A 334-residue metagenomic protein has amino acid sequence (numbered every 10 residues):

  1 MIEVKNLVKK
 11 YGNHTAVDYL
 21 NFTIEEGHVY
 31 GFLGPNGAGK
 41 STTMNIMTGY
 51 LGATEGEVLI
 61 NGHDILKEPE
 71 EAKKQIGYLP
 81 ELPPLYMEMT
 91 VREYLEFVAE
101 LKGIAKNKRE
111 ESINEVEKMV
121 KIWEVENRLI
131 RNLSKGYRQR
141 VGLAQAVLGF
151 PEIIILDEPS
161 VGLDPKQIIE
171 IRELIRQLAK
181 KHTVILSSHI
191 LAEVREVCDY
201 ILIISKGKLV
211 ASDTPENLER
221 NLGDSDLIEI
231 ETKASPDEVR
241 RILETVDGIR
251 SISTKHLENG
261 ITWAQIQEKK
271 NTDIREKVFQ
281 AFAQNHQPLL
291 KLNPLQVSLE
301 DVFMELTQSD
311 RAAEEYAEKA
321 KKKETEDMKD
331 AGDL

Functional and structural regions predicted by a protein language model:
I2-V4, K9-K206, V210-A211: ABC transporter nucleotide-binding domains
E100-G103, G223, G248, M304 (+1 more regions): Non-catalytic alpha-helical coupling and interface elements of nucleotide-dependent molecular machines and regulators
K121, I249-K255, P288-N293: A short linear hydrophobic-aromatic micro-motif
E173-K269: ABC transporter nucleotide-binding domain
K269-L334: C-terminal coupling/interaction segments
